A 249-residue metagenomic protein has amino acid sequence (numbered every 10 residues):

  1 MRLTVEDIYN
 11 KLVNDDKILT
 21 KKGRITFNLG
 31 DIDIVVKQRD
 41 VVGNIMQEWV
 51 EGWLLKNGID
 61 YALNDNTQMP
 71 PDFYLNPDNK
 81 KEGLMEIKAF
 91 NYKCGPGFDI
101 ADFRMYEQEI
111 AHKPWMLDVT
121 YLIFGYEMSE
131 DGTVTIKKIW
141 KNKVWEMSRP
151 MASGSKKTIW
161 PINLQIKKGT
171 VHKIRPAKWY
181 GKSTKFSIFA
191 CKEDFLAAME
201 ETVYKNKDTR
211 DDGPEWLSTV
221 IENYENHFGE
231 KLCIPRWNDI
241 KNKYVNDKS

Functional and structural regions predicted by a protein language model:
M1-M69, G83, A89-S249: Nucleic-acid endonuclease domains
D72: Catalytic-loop signature of eukaryotic-like protein kinases
L75-L84: Active-site beta-strand-loop-beta-strand hairpin of nuclease catalytic cores that positions key catalytic residues
